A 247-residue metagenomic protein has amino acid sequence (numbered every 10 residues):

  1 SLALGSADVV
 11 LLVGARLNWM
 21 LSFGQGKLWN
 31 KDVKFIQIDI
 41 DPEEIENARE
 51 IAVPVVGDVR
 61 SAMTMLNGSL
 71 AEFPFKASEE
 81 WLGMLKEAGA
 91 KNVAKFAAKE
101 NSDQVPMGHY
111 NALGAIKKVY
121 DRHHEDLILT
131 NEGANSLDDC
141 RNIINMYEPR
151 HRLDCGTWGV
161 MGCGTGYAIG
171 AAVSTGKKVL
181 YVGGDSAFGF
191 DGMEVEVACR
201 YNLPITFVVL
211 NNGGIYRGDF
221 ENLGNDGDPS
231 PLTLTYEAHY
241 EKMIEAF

Functional and structural regions predicted by a protein language model:
S1-M84, N222: Glycine-rich, acidic loop regions that bind phosphate or pyrophosphate groups
S1-S6, I45-A48, P54-V56, R60-M63 (+1 more regions): Thiamine diphosphate
A3, A7-V13, I38, A62 (+9 more regions): Change "in soluble alpha/beta enzymes" to "in soluble alpha/beta proteins
D8-V10, K34-F35, D126-I128, K178-L180 (+1 more regions): Beta-sheet entry/capping signal
L12-G14, D39, T130-E132, V182-G183 (+1 more regions): Short beta-strand segments
L17, V105-N111, A187-D191: Active-site glycine- and acidic-residue-rich loops that bind and position anionic ligands or nucleotide-like cofactors
S22-Q25, A115, E194-V197: A short acidic, amphipathic alpha-helical/loop segment
K86-S174: Active-site diphosphate/adenylate-binding microenvironment
